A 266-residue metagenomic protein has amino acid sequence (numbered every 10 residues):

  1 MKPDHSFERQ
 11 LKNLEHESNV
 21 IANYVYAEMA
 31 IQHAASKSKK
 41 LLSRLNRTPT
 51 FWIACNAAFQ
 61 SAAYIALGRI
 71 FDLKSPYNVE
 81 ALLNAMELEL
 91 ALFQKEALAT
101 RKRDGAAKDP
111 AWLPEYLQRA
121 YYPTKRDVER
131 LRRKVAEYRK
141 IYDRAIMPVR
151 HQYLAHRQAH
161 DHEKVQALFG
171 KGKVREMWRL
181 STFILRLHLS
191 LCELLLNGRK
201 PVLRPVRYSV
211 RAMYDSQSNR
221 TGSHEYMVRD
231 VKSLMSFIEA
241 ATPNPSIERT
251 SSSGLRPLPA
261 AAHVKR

Functional and structural regions predicted by a protein language model:
M1-I141, A167-R266: Amphipathic alpha-helical interface segments
A136-E163: Histidine-centered, metal-coordinating catalytic motifs and their short helical/loop contexts
